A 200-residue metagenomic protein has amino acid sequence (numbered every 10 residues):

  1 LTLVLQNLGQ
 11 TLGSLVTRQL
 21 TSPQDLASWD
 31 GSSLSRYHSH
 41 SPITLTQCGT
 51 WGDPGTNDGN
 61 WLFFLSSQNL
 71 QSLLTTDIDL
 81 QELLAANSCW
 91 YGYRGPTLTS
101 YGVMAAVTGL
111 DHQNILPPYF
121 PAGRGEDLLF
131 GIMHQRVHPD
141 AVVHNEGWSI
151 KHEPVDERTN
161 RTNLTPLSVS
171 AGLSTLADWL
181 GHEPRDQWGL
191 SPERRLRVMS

Functional and structural regions predicted by a protein language model:
L1-G102: Extended catalytic-interface subdomain
T99-P117: Conserved nucleotide-sugar donor-binding and metal-coordinating catalytic region shared by glycosyltransferases
Q113-P117, D140-T165: Active-site donor/metal-binding and catalytic loop motifs of nucleotide-sugar-dependent glycosylation enzymes
P118-P121, D186: Active-site rim elements
R124-L129: Acidic donor-binding loop at a coil-to-helix junction in glycosyltransferase catalytic cores that engages
F130, H134: Short active-site alpha-helical segment characteristic of glycosyltransferases and processive polysaccharide synthases
R158-S200: Long, compositionally biased intrinsically disordered regions
